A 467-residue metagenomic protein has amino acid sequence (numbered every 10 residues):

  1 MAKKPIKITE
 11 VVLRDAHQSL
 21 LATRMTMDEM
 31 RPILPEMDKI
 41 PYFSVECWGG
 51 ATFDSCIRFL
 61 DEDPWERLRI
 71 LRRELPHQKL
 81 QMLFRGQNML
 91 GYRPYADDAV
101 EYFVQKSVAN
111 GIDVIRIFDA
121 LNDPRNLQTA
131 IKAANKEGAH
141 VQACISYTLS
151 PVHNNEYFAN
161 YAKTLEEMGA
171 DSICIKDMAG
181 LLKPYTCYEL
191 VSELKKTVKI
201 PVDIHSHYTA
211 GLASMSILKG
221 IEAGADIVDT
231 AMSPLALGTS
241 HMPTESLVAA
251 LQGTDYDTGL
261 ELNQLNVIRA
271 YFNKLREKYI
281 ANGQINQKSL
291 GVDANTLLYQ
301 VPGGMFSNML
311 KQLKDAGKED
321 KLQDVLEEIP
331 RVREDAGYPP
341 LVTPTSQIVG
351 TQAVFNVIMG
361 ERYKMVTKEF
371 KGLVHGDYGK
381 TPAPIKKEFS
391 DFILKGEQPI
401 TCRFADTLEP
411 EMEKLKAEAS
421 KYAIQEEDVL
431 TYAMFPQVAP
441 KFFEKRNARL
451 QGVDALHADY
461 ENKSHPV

Functional and structural regions predicted by a protein language model:
M1-L21, L68, R73: N-terminal amphipathic alpha-helix/helix-capping segment at the start of soluble metabolic enzymes
I8, A16, M37, I117 (+5 more regions): Conserved, mostly hydrophobic/aromatic
D38-C56, N286-T296, Q300-V467: Terminal or standalone catalytic/regulatory effector modules within metabolic enzymes and repeat proteins
G49-E166, I173, A179-P184: Active-site beta->alpha loop and helix N-cap motifs at the rims of alpha/beta catalytic domains
I117, D177, A223-H241: Glycine-rich phosphate-binding active-site loops on the catalytic face of alpha/beta enzymes
H153-L165, A210-D226: Catalytic cores of alpha/beta
A236-T258: C-terminal helical cap(s) of enzyme catalytic domains, especially alpha/beta-barrels
